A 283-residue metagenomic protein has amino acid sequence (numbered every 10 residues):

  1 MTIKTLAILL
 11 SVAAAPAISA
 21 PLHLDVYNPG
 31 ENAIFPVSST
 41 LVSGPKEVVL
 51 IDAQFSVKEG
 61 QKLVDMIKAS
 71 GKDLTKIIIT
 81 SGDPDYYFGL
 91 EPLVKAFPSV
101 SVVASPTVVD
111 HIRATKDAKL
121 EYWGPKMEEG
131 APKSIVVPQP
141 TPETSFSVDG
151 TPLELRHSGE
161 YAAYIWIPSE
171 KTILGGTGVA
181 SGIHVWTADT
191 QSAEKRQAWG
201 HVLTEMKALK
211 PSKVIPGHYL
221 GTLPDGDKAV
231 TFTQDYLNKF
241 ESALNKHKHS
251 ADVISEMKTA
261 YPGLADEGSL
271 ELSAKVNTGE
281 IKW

Functional and structural regions predicted by a protein language model:
M1-I18: Gram-negative bacterial Sec-dependent N-terminal signal peptides
A20-A69, Y164-T177: Conserved beta-strand hairpin/beta-sheet module of binuclear metal-dependent hydrolase folds, prominently
I34-P36, V57-E59, G82-F88, V109-I112 (+2 more regions): Active-site environment of divalent metal-dependent phosphoester hydrolases
V49-D52, K76-I79, E154-L155: Short catalytic-loop micro-motif centered on adjacent basic/acidic residues
F55, P152-R156, Y161-T231, D235 (+1 more regions): Metallo-beta-lactamase
K58-V103: Active-site metal-binding motif and surrounding structural segment of the metallo-beta-lactamase
H111, A208-K213, G221-W283: Accessory terminal helices/loops
H111-A162, P168-S169, K207: Metallo-beta-lactamase
